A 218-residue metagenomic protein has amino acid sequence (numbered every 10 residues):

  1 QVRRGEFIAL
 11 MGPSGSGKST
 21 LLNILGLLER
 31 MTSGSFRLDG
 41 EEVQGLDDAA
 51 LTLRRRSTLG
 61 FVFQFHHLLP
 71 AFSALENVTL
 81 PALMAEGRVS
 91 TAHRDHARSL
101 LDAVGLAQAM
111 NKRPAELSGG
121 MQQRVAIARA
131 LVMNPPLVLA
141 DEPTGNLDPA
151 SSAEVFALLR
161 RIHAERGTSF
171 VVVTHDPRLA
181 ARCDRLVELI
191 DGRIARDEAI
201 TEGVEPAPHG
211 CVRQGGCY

Functional and structural regions predicted by a protein language model:
Q1-R182: ABC family nucleotide-binding domain
R182-E188: Conserved catalytic segment of ABC-fold P-loop ATPases
R193-Y218: Conserved beta-strand-loop-alpha-helix hinge in the C-terminal portion of ABC ATPase nucleotide-binding domains
